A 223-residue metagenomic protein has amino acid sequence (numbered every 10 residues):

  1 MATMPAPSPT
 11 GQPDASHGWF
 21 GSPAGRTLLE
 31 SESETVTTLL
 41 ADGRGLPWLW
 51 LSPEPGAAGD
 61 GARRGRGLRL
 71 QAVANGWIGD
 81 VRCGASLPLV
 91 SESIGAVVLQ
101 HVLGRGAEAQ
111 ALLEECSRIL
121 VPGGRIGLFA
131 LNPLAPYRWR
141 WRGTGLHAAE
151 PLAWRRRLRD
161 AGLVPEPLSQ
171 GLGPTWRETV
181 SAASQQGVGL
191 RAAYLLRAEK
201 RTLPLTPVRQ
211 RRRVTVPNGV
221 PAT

Functional and structural regions predicted by a protein language model:
M1-A41: Class I SAM-dependent methyltransferase Rossmann-like catalytic core, especially the SAM/SAH-binding loop
E34-L87: Class I SAM-dependent methyltransferase SAM/SAH-binding core
G84-V97: A short acidic, Gly/Pro-enriched loop at the edge of an enzyme's catalytic core that lines a small-molecule cofactor
G95-Q110: A short SAM/SAH-binding and catalytic strip from SAM-dependent methyltransferases
Q110-R125: A short glycine-rich, Lys/Arg-flanked "PGG" loop and its adjoining helix->strand segment in the class I
R125-A153: Conserved class I S-adenosyl-L-methionine
G145-L172: Short alpha-helix
A182-T223: C-terminal lobe and adjacent flexible extensions of AdoMet/dcAdoMet transferase-like proteins
